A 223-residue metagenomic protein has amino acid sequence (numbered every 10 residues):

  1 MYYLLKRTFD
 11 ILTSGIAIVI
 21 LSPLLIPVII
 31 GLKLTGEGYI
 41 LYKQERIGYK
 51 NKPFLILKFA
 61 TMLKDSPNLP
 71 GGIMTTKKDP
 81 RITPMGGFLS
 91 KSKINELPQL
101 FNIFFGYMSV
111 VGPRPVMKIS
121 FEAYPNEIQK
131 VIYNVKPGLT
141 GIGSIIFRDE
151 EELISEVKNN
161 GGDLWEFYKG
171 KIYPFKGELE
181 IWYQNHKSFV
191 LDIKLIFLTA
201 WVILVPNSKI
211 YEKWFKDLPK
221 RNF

Functional and structural regions predicted by a protein language model:
M1-D65, Y183-F223: A hydrophobic, helix-centered structural microdomain
Y2, D79, K91-I94, L139 (+2 more regions): Short, solvent-exposed loop/helix junctions and linker helices that flank or host conserved functional motifs
S14, Y42, T83-G87, I119 (+1 more regions): Positions in alpha-helical segments
G15, E37-Y39, Y49, G87 (+3 more regions): Gly/Ser/Thr-rich helix-start
V28, G71, V111-P113, K118-I119 (+3 more regions): Short, hydrophobic secondary-structure boundary micro-motifs
Y42-R81, P115, G143-P174: Short, glycine-rich, amphipathic interfacial segments at transmembrane boundaries or analogous
T75-G138, I196: A short, structured surface patch at a secondary-structure boundary
P174-E180: A conserved mid-domain beta-alpha-beta active-site/ligand-binding segment of alpha/beta enzyme cores
